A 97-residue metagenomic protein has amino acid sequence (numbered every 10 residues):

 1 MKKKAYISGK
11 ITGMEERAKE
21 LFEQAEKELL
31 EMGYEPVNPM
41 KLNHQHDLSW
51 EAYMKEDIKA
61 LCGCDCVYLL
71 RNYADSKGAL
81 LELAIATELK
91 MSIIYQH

Functional and structural regions predicted by a protein language model:
M1-H97: Conserved catalytic or regulatory cores that recognize and/or transform ribose-phosphate-containing ligands
